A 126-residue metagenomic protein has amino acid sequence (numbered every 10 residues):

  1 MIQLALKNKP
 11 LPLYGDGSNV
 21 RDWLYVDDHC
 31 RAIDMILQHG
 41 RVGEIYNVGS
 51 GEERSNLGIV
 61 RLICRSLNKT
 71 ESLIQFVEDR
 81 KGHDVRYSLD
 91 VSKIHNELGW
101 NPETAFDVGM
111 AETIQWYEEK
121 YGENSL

Functional and structural regions predicted by a protein language model:
I2-L126: C-terminal substrate-binding subdomain of Rossmann-fold SDR/epimerase-dehydratase oxidoreductases
